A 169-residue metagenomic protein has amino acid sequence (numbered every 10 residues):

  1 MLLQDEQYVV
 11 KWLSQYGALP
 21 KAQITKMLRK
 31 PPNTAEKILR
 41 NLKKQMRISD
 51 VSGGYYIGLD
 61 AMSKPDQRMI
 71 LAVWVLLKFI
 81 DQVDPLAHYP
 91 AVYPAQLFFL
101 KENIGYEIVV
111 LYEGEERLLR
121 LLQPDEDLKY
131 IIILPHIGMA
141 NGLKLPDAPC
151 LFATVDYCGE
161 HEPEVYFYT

Functional and structural regions predicted by a protein language model:
M1-D66: Nuclease-adjacent, charged terminal/linker segments that flank catalytic cores
M1-W12, P20, M27, L145-T169: Non-catalytic C-terminal interaction segments of nucleic acid-processing enzymes
W12-Q15, R47-L121: Nucleic-acid-binding surface
L28, L39-K43, V75-V83, D125: Hydrophobic, Leu/Ile/Phe/Ala-enriched alpha-helical segments that form helix-helix packing faces
N33, R40, I57, L71-A72 (+3 more regions): Generic ordered-secondary-structure signal
E107-E162: Catalytic cores of nucleic-acid endonucleases
